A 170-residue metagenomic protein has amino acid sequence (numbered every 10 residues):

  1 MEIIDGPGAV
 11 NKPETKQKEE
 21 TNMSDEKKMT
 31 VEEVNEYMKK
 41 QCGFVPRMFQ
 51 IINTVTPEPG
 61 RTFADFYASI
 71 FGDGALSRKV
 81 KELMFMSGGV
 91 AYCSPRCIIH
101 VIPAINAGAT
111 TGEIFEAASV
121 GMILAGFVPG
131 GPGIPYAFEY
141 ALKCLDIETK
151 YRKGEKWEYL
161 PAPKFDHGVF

Functional and structural regions predicted by a protein language model:
E2-K79, G133-F170: Acidic, glycine/proline-rich low-complexity segments that act as flexible tails and inter-domain linkers
A64-F71, F85, V101-N106, S119: Amphipathic alpha-helical segments within well-ordered protein domains
D73, S77-R78, S94, I98 (+2 more regions): Alpha-helix N-cap/helix-initiation sites
S77-L83, G112-A117: Alpha-helical scaffolds flanking conserved acidic
K81-P95: Amphipathic, charged-and-aliphatic alpha-helical interface segments that function as noncatalytic docking
C93-A117: Mid-chain, well-packed structural core segment of small domains
S119-V120, L124-A125: Internal helix-loop-helix
G126-G133: C-terminal structural segments of small proteins and small subunits
